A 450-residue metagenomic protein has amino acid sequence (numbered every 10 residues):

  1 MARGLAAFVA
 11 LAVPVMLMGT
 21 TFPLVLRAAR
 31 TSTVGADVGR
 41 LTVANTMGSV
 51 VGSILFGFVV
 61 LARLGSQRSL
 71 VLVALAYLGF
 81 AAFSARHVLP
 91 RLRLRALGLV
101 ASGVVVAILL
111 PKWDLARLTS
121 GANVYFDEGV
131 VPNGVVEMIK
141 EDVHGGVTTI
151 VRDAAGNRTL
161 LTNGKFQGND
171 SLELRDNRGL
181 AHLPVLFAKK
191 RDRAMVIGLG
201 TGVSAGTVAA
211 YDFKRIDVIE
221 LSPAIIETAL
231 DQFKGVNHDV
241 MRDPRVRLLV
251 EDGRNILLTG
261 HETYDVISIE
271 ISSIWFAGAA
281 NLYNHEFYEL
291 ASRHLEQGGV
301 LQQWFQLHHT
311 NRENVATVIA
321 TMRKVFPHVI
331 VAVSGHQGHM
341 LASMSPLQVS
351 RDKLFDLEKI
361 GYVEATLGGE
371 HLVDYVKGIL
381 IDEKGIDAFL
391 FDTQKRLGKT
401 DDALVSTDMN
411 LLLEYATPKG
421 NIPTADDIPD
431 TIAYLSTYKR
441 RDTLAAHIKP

Functional and structural regions predicted by a protein language model:
M1-V15: C-terminal transmembrane helical hairpin of 12-TM major facilitator-type secondary transporters
F8, R91-A188, R193-M195, D252-T259 (+2 more regions): Soluble small-group transferase modules, centered on the S-adenosyl donor enzyme superfamily
P14-M18, G48-S49: Alpha-helical transmembrane segments of multi-pass membrane transport proteins
M18-S32: Intracellular juxtamembrane helix-capping segments at the cytosolic ends of symmetry-related transmembrane helices
T31-L41: Phosphopantetheine carrier-protein modules
S32-T33, R86-L94: Membrane-interface helix-boundary motifs at transmembrane edges
G39-A85: Membrane-embedded alpha-helical segments of integral membrane proteins
S171-I319, R323-V325: The AdoMet/dcAdoMet-binding core of the Class I SAM-like
